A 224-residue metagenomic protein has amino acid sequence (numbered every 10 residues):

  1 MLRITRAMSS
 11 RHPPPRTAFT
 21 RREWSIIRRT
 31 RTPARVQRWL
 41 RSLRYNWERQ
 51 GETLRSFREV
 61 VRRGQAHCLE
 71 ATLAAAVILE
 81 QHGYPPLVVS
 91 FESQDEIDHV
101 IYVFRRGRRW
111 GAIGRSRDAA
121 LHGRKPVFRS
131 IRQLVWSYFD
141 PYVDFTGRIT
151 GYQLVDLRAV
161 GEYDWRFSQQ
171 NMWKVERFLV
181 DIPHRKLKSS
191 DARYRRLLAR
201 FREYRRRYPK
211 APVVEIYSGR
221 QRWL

Functional and structural regions predicted by a protein language model:
L2-L224: A structural boundary/capping signal
